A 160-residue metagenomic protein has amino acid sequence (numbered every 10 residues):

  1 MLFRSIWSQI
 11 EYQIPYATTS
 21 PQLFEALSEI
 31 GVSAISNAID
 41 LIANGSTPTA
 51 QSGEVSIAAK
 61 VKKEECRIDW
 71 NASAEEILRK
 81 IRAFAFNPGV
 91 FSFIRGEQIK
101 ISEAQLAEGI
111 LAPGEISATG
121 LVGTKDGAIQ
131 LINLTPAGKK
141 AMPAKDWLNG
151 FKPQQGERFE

Functional and structural regions predicted by a protein language model:
M1-L2, W147: Polar low-complexity intrinsically disordered regions
F3-A107: Active-site-proximal loop/hinge segments within enzyme catalytic domains
N71-E160: An anion-binding loop in the catalytic cleft
